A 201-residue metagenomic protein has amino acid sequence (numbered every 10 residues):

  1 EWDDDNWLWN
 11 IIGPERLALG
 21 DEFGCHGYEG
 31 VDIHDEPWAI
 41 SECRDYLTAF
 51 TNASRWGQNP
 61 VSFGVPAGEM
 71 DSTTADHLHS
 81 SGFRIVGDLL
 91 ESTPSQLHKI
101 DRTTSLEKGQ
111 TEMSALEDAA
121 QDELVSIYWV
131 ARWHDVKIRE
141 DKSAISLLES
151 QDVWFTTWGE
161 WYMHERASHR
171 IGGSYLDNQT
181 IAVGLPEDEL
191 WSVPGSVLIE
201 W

Functional and structural regions predicted by a protein language model:
E1-D76, S81-D101: Metal-dependent polysaccharide deacetylase catalytic core of the NodB/CE4 family, i.e., the active-site-bearing domain
C25-G27, S126-W129: Short beta-strands and strand-loop turn motifs
A39, K99-S105, H169-L176: Short, surface-exposed amphipathic charged segments that create phosphate/polyanion-binding patches used for binding
F50, S54-Q58, S72-L90, T104-V125 (+2 more regions): Catalytic-core region of carbohydrate-active enzymes that cleave or remodel glycosidic bonds
S62, K99, S126-Y128, S196-L198: Generic structural signal for residues positioned in beta-strands
P66, T103, V130-R132: Structured loops at beta-to-helix junctions and adjacent beta-edge loops in soluble globular domains
F83-S92, W129-W201: C-terminal domain-boundary segment and adjacent tail
S95-L97, D122-L124, P194: Active-site lining segments that contact anionic ligands and/or coordinate catalytic metals
